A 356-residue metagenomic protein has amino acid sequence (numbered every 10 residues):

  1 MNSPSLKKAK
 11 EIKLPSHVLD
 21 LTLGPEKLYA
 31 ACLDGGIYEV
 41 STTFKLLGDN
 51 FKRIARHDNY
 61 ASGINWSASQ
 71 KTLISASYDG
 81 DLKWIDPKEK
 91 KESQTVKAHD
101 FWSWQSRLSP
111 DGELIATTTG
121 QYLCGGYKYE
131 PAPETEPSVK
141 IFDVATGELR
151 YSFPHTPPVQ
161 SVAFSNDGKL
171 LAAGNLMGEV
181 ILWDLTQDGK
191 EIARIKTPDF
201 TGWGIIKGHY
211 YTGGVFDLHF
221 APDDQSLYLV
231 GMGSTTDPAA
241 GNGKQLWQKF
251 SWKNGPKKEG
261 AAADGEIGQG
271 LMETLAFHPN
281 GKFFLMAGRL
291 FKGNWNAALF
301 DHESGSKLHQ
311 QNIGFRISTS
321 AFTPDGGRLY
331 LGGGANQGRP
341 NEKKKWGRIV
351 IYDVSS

Functional and structural regions predicted by a protein language model:
M1-S356: WD40-repeat beta-propeller superdomains and closely related acidic/aromatic-rich repeat-like regions
